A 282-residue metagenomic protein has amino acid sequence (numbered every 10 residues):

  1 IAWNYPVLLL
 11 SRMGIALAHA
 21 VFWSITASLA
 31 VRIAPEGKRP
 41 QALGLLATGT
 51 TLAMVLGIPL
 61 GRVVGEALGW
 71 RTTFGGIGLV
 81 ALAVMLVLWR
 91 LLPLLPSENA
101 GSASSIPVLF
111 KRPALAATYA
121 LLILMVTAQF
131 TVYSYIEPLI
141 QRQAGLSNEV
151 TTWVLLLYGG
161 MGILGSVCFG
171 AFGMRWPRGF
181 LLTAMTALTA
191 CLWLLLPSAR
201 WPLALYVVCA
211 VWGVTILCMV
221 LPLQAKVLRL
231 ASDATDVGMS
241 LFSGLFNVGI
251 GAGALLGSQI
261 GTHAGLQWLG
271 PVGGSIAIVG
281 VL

Functional and structural regions predicted by a protein language model:
W3-V7, E36-K38, G44-L92: Helix-loop-helix hairpin linking two adjacent transmembrane segments in secondary transporters
Y5, S11-G49: Cytoplasmic helix-loop-helix junction between adjacent transmembrane helices in 12-TM secondary transporters
F22-A34, L217-A231: Intracellular juxtamembrane helix-capping segments at the cytosolic ends of symmetry-related transmembrane helices
E66-G78, Q259-A277: A membrane-interface helix-boundary motif in multi-pass transporters
L92-T118: Juxtamembrane intracellular "pre-TM" segments in multi-pass secondary transporters
G165-P177, G261: Helix-to-loop junctions at the C-terminal end of transmembrane segments in multipass secondary transporters
G179-L223: C-terminal transmembrane helical hairpin of 12-TM major facilitator-type secondary transporters
L230-G265, G273: A late C-terminal transmembrane helix in Major Facilitator Superfamily
